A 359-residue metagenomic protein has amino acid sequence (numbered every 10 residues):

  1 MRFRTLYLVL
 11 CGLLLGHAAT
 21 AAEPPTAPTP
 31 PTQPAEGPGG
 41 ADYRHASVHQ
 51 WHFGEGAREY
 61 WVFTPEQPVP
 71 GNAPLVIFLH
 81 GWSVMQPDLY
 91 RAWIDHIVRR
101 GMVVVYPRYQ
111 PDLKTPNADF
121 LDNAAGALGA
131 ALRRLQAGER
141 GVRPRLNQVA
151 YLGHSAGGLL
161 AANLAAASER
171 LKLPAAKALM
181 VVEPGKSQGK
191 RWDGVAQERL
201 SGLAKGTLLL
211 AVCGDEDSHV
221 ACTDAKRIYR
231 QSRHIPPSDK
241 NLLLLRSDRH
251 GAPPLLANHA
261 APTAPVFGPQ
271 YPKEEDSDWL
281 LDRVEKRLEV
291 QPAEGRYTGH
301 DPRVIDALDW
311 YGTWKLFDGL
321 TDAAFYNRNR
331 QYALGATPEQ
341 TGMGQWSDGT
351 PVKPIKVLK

Functional and structural regions predicted by a protein language model:
Y7-G16: Bacterial N-terminal signal peptides
E23-G71: N-terminal cap/lid segment of alpha/beta-hydrolase-fold proteins
E66-G71, A118-A156: Gly/Ser-rich "nucleophile elbow"/oxyanion-hole loop immediately N-terminal to the catalytic nucleophile in hydrolases
N72-G81: Short beta-strand element of the alpha/beta-hydrolase
D88-V105: Short amphipathic alpha-helix adjacent to the substrate-entry channel of hydrolases
G158-L171: Short glycine-enriched nucleophile-adjacent loop and the immediately C-terminal alpha-helix near the catalytic center
P174-P254: The feature captures the conserved acid-bearing segment of alpha/beta-hydrolase catalytic domains
C222-T223, Y229-K359: C-terminal catalytic-base region of ester-bond hydrolases, centering on the histidine of the charge-relay
